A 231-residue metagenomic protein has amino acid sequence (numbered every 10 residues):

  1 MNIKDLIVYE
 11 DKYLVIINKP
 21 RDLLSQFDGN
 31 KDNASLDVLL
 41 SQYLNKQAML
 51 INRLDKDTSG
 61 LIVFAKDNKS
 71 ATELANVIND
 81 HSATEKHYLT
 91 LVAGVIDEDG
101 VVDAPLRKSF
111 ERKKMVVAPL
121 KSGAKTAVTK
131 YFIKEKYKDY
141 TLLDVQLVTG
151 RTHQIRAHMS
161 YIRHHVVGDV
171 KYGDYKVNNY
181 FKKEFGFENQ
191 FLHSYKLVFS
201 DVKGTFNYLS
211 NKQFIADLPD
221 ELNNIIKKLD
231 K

Functional and structural regions predicted by a protein language model:
M1-D5, Y9-L14, P20-L24, M159-K231: Pseudouridine synthases involved in rRNA/tRNA modification
M1-V128, F132-Y137, Y180, L218-L229: RNA pseudouridine synthases
N68, V148-T149: Loop/turn elements at beta-strand to alpha-helix junctions within RNA-recognition modules
L74, R151-M159: Short beta-strand segments enriched for Tyr within beta-sheet-rich domains, predominantly fibronectin type III
L143-Q146: Short histidine-centered loop motifs in beta-beta connectors
